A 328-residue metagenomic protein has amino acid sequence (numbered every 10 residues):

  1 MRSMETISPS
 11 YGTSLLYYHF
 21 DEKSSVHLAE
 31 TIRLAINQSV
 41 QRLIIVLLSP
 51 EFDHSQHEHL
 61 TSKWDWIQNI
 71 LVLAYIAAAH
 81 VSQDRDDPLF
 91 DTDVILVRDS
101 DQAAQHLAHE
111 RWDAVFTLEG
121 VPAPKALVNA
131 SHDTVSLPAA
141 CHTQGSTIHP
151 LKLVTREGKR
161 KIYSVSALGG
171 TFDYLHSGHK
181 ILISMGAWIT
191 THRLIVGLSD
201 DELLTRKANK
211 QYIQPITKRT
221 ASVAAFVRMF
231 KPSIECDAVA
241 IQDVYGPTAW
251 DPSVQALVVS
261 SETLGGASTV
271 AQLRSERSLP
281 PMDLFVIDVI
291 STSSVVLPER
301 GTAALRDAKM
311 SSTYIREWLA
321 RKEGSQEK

Functional and structural regions predicted by a protein language model:
M1-K328: Nucleotidyltransferase catalytic core that binds NTPs
